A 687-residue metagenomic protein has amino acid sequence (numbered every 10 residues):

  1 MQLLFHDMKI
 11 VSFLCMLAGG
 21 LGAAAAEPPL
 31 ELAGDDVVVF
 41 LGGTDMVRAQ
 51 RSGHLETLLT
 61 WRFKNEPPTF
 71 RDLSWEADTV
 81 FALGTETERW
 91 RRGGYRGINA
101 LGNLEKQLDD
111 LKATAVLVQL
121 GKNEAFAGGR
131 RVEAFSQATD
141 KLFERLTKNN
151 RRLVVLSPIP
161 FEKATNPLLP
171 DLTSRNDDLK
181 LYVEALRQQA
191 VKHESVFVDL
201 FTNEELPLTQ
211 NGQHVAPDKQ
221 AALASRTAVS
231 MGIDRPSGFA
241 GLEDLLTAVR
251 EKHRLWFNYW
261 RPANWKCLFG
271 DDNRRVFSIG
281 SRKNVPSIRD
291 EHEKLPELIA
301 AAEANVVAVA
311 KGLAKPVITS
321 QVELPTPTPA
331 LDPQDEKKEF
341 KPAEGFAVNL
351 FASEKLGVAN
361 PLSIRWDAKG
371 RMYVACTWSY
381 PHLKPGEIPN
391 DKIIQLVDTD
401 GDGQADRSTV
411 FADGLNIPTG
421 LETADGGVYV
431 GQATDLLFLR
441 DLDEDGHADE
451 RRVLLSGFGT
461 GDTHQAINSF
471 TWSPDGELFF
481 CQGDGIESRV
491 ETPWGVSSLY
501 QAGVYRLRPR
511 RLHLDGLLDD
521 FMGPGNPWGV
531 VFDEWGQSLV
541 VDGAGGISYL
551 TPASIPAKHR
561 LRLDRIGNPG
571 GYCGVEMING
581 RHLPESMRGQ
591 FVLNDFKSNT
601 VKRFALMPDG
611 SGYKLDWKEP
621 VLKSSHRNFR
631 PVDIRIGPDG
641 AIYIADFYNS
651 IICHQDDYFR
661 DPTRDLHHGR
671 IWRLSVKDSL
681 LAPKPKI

Functional and structural regions predicted by a protein language model:
K9-G20: Bacterial N-terminal signal peptides
M16, A23-A77, F81, K106-K112 (+2 more regions): Serine-esterase "nucleophile elbow" of acetyl-processing enzymes
E31, L41, R51-G53, L83-S136 (+4 more regions): Oxyanion-hole/transition-state-stabilizing segment in secreted/luminal serine hydrolases and related acyltransferases
A33-G34, Q50, K192, P207-P329: Conserved catalytic region of serine esterases and O-acyltransferases that act on ester linkages in lipids
L41-D45, D72-E76, Q119-K122, L156-P160 (+4 more regions): Active-site-proximal beta-strand/loop segments in catalytic clefts of secreted hydrolases
T147-R152: A short helix->loop->beta-strand "cap" motif at the edges of active sites that frequently abuts
K163-L200, P217: Substrate-gating cap/lid alpha-helix
V317-I687: Beta-propeller domains with acidic blade repeats across secreted/periplasmic ectodomains and cytosolic WD/CNH propellers
